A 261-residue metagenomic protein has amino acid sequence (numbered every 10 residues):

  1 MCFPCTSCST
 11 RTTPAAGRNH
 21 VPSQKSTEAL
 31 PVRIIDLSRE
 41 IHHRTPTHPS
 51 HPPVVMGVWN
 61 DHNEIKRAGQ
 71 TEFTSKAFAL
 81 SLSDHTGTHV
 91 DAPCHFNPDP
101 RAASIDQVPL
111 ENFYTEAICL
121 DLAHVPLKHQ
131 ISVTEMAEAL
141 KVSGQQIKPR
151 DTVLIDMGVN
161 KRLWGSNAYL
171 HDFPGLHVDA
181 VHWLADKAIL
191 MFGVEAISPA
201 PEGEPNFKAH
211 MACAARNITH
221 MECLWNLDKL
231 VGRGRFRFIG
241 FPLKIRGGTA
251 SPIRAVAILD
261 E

Functional and structural regions predicted by a protein language model:
C2-E261: Active-/binding-site microenvironments in catalytic and ligand-binding cores
